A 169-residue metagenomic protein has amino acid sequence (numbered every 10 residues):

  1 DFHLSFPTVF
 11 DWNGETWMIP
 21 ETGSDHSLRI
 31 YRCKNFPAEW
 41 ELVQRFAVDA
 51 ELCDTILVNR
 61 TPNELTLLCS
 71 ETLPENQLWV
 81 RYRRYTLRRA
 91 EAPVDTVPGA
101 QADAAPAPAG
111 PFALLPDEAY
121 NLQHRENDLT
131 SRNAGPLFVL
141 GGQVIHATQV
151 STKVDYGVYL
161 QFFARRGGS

Functional and structural regions predicted by a protein language model:
D1-S169: Carbohydrate-active catalytic/glycan-binding domains of CAZyme proteins, especially the secreted or lumenal ectodomains
